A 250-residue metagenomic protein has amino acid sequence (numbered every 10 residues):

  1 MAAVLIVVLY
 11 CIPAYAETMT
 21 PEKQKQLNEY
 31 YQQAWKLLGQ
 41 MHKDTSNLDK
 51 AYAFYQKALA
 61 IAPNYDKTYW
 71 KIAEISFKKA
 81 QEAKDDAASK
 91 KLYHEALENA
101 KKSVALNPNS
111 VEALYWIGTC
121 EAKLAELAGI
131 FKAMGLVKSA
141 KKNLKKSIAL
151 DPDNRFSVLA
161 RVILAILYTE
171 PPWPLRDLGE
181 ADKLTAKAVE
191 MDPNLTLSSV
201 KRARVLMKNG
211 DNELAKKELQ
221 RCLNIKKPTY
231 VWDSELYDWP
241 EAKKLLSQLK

Functional and structural regions predicted by a protein language model:
A2-Y10: Bacterial N-terminal signal peptides
Y10-K67, K216, K244, K250: Extreme N-terminal leader/anchor segments
M19-P21, E29-A53, I72-N109, Y115-K146 (+4 more regions): Short coil/linker segments at helix-helix boundaries
T185-K187, S199-R204: Short, local alpha-helical segments
P193-S199: Alpha-solenoid helical repeat architecture
R202-K250: Long, ordered, amphipathic alpha-helical scaffolds
